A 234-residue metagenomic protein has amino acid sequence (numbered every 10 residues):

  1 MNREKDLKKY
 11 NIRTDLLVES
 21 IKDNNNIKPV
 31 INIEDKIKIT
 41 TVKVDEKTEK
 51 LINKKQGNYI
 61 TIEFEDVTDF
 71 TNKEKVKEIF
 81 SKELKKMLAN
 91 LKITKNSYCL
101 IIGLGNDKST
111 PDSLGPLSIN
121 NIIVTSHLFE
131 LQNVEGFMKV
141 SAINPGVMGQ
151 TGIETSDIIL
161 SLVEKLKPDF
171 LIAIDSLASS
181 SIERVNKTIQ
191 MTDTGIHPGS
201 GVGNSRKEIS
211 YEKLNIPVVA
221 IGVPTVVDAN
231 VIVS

Functional and structural regions predicted by a protein language model:
M1-Q56: N-terminal amphipathic/basic leader segments beginning at the initiator methionine
T48-T94: An N-terminal, well-structured beta->alpha segment
E63-E65, Y98-S109, A142-G146: Short glycine-rich or small-residue beta-strand-to-loop segments that form or flank ligand, phosphate, metal/Fe-S
C99, V124, L131-G136, G146 (+2 more regions): Nucleotide and nucleotide-moiety/phosphate-recognizing core
L104-D112, G149, S176-S180: Gly/Ser/Thr-rich loops at beta-strand to alpha-helix junctions that form or flank small-molecule/cofactor-binding
N106-M138, A142: Glycine-rich phosphate/diphosphate-binding loop of Rossmann-like nucleotide-binding domains
E135-V163, K167: A structural-propensity feature for long, helix-poor, extended segments
I143-N144, A173-S234: A structural signal for small-residue-enriched, beta-sheet-centric alpha/beta enzyme cores and oligomeric scaffold folds
